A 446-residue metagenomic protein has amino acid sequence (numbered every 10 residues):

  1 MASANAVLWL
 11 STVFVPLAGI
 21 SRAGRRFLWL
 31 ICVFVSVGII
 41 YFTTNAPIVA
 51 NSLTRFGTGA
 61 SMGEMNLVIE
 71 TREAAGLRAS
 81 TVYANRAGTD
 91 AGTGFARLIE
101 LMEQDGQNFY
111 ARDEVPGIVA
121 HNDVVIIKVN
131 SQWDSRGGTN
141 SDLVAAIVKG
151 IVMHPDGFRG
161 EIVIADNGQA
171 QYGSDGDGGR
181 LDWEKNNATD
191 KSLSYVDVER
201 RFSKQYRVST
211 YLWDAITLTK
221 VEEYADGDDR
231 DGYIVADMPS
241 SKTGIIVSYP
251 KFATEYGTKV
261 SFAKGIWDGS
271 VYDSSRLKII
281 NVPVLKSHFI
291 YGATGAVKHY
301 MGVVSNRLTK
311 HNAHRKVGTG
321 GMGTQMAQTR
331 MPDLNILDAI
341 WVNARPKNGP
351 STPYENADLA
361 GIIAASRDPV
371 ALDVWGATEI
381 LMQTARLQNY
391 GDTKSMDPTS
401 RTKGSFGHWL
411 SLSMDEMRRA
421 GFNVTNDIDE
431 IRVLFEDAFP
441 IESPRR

Functional and structural regions predicted by a protein language model:
M1-A6: Membrane-embedded alpha-helical segments of integral membrane proteins
W9, V13-C32, G38-R446: N-terminal and secondary-structure boundary signal
